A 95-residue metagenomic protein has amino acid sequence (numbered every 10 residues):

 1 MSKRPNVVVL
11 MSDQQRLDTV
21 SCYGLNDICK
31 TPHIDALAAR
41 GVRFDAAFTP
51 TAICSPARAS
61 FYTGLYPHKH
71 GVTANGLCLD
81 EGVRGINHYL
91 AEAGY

Functional and structural regions predicted by a protein language model:
M1-Y95: Formylglycine-dependent sulfatase
